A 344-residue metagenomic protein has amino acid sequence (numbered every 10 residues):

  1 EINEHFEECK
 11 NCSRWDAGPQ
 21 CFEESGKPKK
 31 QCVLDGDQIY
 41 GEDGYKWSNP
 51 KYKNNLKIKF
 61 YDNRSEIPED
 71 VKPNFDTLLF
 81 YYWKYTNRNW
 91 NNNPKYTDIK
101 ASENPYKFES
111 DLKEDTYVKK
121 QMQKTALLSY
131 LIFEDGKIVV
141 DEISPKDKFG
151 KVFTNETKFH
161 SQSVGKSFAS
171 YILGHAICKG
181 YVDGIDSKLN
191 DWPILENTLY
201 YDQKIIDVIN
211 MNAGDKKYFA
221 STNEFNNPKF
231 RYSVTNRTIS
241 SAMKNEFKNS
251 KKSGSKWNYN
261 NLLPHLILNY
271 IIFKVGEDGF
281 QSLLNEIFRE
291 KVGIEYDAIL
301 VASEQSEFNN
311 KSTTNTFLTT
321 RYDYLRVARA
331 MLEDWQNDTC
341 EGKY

Functional and structural regions predicted by a protein language model:
I2, K10, C21, K30-V152 (+2 more regions): N-terminal leader/targeting segments and the immediately adjacent pre-domain N-terminus
R14-G26: Extracellular, cysteine-rich, disulfide-stabilized repeat modules with beta-strand cores
L79, K119, G174, N190 (+6 more regions): Non-transmembrane alpha-helical segments in soluble domains of secreted/periplasmic/extracellular proteins
N93, K119-K120, F149-E156, H160-S161 (+1 more regions): Active-site-proximal loop and beta-strand segments within enzyme catalytic domains
G136, T157-I185, I267-I271, Y324-M331: Active-site SXXK
F153-E156, F247-S253, P264-L266, Q305-T313: Flexible glycine/proline-enriched surface loops and loop-helix/loop-strand junctions
C178-K216, K248, V275-N315, T319 (+1 more regions): Active-site helix/loop module of the DD-peptidase/beta-lactamase fold, centered on the serine-lysine SxxK catalytic
R329-Y344: CBM-like carbohydrate-recognition segments
